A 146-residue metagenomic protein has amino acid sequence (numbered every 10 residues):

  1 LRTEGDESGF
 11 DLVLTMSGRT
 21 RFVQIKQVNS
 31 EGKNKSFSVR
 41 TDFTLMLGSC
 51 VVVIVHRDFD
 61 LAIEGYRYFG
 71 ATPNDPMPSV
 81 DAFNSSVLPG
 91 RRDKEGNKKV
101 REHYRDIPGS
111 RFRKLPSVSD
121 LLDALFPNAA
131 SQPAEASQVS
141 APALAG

Functional and structural regions predicted by a protein language model:
L1-S8, V13-G146: Mixed-charge (Asp/Glu-Lys/Arg
